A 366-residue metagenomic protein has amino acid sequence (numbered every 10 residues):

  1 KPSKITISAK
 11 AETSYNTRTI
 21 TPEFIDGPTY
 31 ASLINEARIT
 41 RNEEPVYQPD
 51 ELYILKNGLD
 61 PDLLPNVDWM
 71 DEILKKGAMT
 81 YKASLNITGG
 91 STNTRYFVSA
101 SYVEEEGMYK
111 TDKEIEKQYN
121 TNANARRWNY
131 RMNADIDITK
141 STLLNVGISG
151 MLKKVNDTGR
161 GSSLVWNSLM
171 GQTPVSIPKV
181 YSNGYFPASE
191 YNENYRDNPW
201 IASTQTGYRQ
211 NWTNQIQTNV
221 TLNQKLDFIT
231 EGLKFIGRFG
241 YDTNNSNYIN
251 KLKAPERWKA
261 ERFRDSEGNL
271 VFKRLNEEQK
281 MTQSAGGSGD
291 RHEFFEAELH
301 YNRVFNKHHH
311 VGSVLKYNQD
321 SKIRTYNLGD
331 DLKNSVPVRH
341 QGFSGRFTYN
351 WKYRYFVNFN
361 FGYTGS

Functional and structural regions predicted by a protein language model:
K1-T213, T221-N223: Membrane-proximal, glycine/serine-rich, low-complexity loop/turn segments characteristic of large bacterial
P2-I5, T92-N93, M108, S141 (+4 more regions): Short loop/turn motifs that connect adjacent beta-strands in outer-membrane beta-barrel proteins
I5, Y81, T94, W128-Y130 (+7 more regions): Hydrophobic core residues within well-ordered beta-strands of beta-rich domains
I7-A9, Y96-V98, L144-V146, L233-F239 (+3 more regions): Transmembrane beta-strands of outer-membrane beta-barrel proteins
T13-T17, S91, Y102-E106, G150-N156 (+4 more regions): Transmembrane beta-strands of outer-membrane beta-barrel pores
P65-T88, V175-A188, K253-S366: Outer-membrane beta-barrel transmembrane domain signature of Gram-negative proteins, especially the mid-to-C-terminal
M132, T218-Q224, E296-N302: Short, well-ordered amphipathic alpha-helices
Q210, N214-L226, G232-G240: P-loop NTPase catalytic cores that bind/hydrolyze ATP
